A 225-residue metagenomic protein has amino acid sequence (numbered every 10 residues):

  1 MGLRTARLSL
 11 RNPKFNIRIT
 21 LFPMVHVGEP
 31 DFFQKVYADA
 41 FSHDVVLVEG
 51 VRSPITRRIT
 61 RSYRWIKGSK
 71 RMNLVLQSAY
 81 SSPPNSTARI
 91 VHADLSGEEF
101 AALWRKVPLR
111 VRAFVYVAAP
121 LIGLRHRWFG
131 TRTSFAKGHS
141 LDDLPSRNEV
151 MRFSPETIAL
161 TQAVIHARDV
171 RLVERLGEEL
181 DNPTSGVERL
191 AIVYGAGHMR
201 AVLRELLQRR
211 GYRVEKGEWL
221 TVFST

Functional and structural regions predicted by a protein language model:
M1-A167, E178, N182, V214-F223: Structured, acidic catalytic/metal-binding patches in enzyme active sites
H166-A167, V173, E179-P183, L190 (+1 more regions): Conserved, well-ordered alpha-helix/loop/beta-strand core segments that scaffold catalytic motifs
G186-T225: A cross-kingdom marker for long, charged
